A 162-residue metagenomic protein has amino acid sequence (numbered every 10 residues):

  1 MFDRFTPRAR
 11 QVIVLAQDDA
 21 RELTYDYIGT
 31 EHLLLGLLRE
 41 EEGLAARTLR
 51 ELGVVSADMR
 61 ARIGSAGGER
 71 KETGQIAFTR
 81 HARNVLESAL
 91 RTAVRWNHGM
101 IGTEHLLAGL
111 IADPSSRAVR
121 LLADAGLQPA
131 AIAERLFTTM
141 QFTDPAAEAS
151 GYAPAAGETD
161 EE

Functional and structural regions predicted by a protein language model:
M1-E162: Histone-fold recognition with a strong bias for associated Lys/Arg-rich disordered tails
